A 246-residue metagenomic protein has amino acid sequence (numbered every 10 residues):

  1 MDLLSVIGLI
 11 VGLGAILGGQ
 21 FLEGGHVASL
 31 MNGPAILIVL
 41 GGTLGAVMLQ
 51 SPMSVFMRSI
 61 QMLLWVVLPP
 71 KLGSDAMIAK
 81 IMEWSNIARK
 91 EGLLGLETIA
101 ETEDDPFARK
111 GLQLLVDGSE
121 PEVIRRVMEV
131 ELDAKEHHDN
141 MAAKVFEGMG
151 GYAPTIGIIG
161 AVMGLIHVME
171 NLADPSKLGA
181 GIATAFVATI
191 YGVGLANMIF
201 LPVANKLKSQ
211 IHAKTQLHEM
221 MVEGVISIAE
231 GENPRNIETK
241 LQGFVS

Functional and structural regions predicted by a protein language model:
M1-I7: Membrane-entry signal-anchor segments at the cytosolic-membrane interface, especially the N-terminal signal anchor
L4, A15-A142, K214-S246: Large intracellular
I7-I10, G14-V27, E131-Q210: Helix-termination/interfacial motifs at the ends of transmembrane alpha-helices
